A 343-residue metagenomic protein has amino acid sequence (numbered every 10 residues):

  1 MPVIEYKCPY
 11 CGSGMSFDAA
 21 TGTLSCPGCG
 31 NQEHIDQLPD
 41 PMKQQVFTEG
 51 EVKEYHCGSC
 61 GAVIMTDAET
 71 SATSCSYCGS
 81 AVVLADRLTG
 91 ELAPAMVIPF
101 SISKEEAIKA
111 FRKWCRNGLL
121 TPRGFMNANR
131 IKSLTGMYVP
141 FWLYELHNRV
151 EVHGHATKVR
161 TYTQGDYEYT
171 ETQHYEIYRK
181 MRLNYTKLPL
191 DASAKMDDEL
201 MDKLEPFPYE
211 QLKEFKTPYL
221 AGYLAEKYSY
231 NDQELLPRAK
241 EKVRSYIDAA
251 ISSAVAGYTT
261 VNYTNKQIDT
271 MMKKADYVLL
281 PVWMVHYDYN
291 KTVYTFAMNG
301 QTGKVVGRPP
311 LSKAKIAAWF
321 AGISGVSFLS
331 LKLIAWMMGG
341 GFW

Functional and structural regions predicted by a protein language model:
V3-E5, T21-T23, G50-E54, A72: Residues immediately within or flanking Cys/His clusters that coordinate Zn2+ in small zinc-binding modules
C8-C11, C26-C29, C57-C60, C75-C78: Short cysteine-rich clusters marking metal-coordination/redox-active sites
G12-G14, Q32, A62-V63, A81: Cys/His-rich metal-chelating microdomains
D18-T21, D36-P39, D67-T70, A85-L88: Short Cys/His-rich "knuckle" micro-motifs
G30-Q37, C78-D86: Short Cys/His-rich micro-motifs in 6-15 aa windows
L88, L92-D288, W336-W343: Charged, low-complexity helical/coil segments in non-catalytic cytosolic or luminal regions
L280-V306: Extended, hydrophilic extramembrane loops/domains of integral membrane proteins
A317-A335: Final/C-terminal transmembrane alpha-helix of multipass membrane proteins
